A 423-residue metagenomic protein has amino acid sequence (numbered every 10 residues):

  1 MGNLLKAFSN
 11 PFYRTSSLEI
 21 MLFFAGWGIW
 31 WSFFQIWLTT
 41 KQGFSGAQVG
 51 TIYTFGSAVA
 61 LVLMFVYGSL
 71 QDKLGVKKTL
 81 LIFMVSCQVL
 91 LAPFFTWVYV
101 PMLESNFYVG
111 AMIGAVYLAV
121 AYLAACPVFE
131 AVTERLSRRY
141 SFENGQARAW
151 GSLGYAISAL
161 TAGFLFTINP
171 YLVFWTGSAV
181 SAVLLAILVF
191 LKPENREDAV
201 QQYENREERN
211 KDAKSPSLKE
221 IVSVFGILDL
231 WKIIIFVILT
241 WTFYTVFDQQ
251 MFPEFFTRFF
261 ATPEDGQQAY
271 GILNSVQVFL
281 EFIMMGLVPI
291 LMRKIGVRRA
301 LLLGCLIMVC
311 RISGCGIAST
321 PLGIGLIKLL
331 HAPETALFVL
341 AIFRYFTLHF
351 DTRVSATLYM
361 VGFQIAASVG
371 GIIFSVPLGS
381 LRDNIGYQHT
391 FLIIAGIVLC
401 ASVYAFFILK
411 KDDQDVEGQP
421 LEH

Functional and structural regions predicted by a protein language model:
M1-N10, K192-I234, A261-T262, H423: Juxtamembrane intracellular "pre-TM" segments in multi-pass secondary transporters
G2-L61, L230-V237, W241-F260: Helix-loop boundary and gating motifs at the non-cytosolic
L38-T39, L70-D72, A149, F164-T167 (+3 more regions): Interfacial helix-cap and linker-helix signal at transmembrane-aqueous boundaries of multi-pass secondary transporters
V62-V76, F166, I283-V297, R382-D383: Helix-to-loop junctions at the C-terminal end of transmembrane segments in multipass secondary transporters
K77, F164-S181, G379-V398: A membrane-interface helix-boundary motif in multi-pass transporters
S86-E104, I307-S319: C-terminal ends and interior cores of transmembrane alpha-helices in multi-pass membrane transporters/permeases
G114-G151: Cytoplasmic helix-loop-helix junction between adjacent transmembrane helices in 12-TM secondary transporters
R353-N384: A late C-terminal transmembrane helix in Major Facilitator Superfamily
